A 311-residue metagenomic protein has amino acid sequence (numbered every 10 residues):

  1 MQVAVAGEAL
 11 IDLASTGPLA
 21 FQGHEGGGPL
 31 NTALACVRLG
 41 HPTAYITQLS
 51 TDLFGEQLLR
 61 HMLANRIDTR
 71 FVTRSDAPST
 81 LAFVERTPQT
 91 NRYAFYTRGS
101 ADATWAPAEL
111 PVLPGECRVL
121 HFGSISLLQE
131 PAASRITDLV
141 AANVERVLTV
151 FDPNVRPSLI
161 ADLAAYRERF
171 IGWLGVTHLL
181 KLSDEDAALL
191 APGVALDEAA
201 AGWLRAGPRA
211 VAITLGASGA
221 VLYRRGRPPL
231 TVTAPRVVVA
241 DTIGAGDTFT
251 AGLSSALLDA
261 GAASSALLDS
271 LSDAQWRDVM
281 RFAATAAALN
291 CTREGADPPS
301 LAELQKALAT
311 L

Functional and structural regions predicted by a protein language model:
M1-I67, E294: Glycine-rich phosphate/adenosyl-contacting loop at the front of the ribokinase-like
I11, S15, T51, V155-P157 (+3 more regions): Short, glycine/acidic-enriched loop or turn micro-motifs at the edges of active sites
C36, S183, G246: Short, conserved phosphate/pyrophosphate- and ester-handling motifs at nucleotide-, phospho-/glycolipid
P42-S124, T149, L308-L311: Conserved N-terminal subdomain of the carbohydrate kinase-like
T80, A101, S124-L128, A287 (+1 more regions): Glycine-rich phosphate/pyrophosphate-binding beta-alpha loops
R98-P107, L159-A165, G193, L268-D269: Short gly/ser/thr-rich secondary-structure transition/capping motifs
V119, I125-A201, R209, S218-G219: Conserved beta-alpha-beta core of the PfkB/ribokinase-like small-molecule kinase fold
P192-L311: Conserved phosphate-binding/catalytic region of the ribokinase-like
